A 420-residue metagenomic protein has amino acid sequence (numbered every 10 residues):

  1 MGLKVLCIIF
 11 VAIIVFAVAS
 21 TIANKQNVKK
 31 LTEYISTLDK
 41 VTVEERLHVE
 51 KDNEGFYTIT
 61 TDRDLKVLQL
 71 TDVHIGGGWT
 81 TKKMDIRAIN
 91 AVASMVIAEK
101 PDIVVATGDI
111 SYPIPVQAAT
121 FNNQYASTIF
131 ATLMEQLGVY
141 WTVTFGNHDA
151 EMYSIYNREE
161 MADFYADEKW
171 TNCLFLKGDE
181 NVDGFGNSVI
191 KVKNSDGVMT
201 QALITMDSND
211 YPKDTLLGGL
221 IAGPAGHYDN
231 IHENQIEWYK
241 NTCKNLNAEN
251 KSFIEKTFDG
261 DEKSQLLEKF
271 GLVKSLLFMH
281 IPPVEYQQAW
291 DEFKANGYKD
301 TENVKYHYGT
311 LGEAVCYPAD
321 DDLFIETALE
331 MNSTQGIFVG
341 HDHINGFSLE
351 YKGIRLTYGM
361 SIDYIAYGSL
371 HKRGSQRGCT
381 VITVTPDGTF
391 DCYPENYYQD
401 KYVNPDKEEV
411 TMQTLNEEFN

Functional and structural regions predicted by a protein language model:
M1-V11: N-terminal Sec-pathway targeting helices
T21-K30, Y34, L38-R46, V189-G197 (+2 more regions): Binuclear metal-dependent phosphoesterase catalytic core
N24-Q124, I129: N-terminal active-site segment of His-dependent metallophosphoesterases
L31-F56, Y125-Q265, K269, C379-T383: Extended active-site neighborhood of metal-dependent phosphoesterases/phosphodiesterases
L65-G77, T200-D210, F278, R355-S361: Active-site-proximal beta-strand elements of phosphoester/diester hydrolases
G76-G78, Y112-P115, V143-I155, Y211-D214 (+4 more regions): Active-site environment of divalent metal-dependent phosphoester hydrolases
T80-M84, G108-T132, D149-W170, A289 (+1 more regions): Metal-dependent catalytic neighborhoods of phosphoester/phosphodiester hydrolases
K100-I103, A202-T205, L220-G340: His/acidic metal-ligating clusters that form di-metal
